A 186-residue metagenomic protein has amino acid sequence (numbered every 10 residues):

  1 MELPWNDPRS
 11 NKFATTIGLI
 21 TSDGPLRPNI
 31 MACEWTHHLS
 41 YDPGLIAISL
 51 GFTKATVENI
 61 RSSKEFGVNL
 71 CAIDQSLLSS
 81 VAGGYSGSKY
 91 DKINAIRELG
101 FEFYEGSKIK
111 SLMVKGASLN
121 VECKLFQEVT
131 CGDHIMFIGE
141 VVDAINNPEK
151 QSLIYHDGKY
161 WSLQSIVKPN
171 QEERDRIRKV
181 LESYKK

Functional and structural regions predicted by a protein language model:
M1-K186: Basic, polyanion-binding surface patches
